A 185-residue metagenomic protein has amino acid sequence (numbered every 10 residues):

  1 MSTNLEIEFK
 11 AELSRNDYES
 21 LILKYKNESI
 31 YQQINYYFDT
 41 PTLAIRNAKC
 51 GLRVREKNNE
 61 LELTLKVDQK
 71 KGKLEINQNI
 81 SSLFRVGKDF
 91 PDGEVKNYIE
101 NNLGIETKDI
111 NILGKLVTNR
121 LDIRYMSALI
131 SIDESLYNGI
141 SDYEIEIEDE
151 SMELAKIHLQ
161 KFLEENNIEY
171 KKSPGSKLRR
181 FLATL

Functional and structural regions predicted by a protein language model:
M1-L185: Phosphate-end processing signature that detects enzymes handling 5′-triphosphorylated RNA and polyphosphate
